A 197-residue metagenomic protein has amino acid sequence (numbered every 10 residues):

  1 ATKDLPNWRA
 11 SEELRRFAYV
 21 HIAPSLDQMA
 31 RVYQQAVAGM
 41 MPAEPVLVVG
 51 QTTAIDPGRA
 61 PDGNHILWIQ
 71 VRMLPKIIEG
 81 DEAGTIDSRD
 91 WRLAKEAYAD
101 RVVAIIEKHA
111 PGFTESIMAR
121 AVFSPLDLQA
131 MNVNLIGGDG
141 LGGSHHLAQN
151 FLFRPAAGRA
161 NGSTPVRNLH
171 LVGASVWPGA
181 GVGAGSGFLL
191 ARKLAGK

Functional and structural regions predicted by a protein language model:
A1-P6, A60, N64, R72-M73 (+2 more regions): C-terminal structured subdomain/cap of oxidoreductase catalytic cores
A1-P61: Mid-domain catalytic core of redox enzymes that form a hydrophobic substrate pocket/lid adjacent to a catalytic redox
P6-N7, E107-F113, G196-K197: Secondary-structure transition/capping motifs at alpha-helix termini and the adjoining loop/turn into the next element
Y19-D27, R92-V102: Short, cationic low-complexity segments
P42-T52, K108-W177: A glycine-rich dinucleotide-binding beta-alpha-beta segment and adjacent secondary-structure elements that constitute
K76-E82: Short acidic/His/Gly/Ser-rich catalytic and metal-binding motifs that mark active-site loops of diverse hydrolases
E82-D90: A solvent-exposed, charged loop/short amphipathic helix patch at secondary-structure junctions
